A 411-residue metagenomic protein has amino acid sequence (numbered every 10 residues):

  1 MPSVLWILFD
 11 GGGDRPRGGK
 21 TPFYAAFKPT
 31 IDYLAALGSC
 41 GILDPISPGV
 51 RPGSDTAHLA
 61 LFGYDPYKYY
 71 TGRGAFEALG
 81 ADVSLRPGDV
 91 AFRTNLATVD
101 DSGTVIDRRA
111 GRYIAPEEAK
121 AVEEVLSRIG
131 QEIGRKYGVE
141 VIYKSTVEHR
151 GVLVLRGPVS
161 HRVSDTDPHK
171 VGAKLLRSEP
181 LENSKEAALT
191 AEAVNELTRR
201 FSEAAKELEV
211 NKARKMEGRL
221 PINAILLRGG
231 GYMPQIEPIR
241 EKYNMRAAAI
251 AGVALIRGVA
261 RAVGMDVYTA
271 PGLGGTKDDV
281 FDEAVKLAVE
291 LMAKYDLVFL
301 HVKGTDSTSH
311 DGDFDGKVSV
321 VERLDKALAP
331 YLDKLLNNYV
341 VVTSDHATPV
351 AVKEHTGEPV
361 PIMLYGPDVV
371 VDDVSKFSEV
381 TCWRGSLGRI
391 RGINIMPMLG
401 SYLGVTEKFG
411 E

Functional and structural regions predicted by a protein language model:
M1-E411: Feature captures the catalytic ectodomains and active-site-proximal regions of enzymes that hydrolyze or transfer
